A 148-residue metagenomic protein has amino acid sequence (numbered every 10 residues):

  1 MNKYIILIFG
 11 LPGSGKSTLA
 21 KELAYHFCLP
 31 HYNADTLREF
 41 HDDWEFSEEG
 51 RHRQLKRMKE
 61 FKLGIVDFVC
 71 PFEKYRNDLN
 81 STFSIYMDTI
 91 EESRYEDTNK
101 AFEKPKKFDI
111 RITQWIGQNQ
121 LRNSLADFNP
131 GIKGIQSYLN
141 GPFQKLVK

Functional and structural regions predicted by a protein language model:
M1-N2, I6, E22, H26 (+2 more regions): NTP-dependent small-molecule kinase module
K3-L7, P30, L63-I65: Residue-level preference for the first positions of well-ordered beta-strands
P12: The conserved Walker
K16: Conserved lysine of the Walker
A20-F61: Conserved substrate/cofactor phosphate-moiety recognition/catalytic segment in nucleotide-dependent phosphotransferases
D35, D88, T113-I116: Residues at the C-termini of beta-strands that transition into short coil/loop
H41-D42, E92-F102, L121-S124: Short, charged, surface-exposed secondary-structure boundary motifs
W44-E96: Glycine-rich phosphate-binding loop used to anchor ATP phosphates in small-molecule kinases, encompassing both
